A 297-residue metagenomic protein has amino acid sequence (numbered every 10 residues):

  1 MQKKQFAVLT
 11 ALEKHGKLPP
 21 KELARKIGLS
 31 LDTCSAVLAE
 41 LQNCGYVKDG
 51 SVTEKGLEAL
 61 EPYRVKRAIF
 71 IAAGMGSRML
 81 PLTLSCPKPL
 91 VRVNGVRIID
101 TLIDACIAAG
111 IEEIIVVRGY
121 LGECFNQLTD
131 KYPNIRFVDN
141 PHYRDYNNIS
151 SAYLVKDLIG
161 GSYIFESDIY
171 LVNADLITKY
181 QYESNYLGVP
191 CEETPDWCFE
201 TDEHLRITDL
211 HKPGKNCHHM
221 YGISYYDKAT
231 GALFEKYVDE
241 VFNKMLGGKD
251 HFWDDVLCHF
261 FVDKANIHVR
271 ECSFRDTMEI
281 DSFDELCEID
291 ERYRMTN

Functional and structural regions predicted by a protein language model:
Q2-H15, P20-E22, K26-I27, L57-F125: N-terminal glycine-rich phosphate-binding loop and ensuing alpha1 helix
A7, V172-G247: Conserved core of the sugar-phosphate nucleotidyltransferase
E13, S51-A68, M220-N297: Conserved alpha/beta core of the MobA/IspD/sugar-nucleotide pyrophosphorylase nucleotidyltransferase superfamily
G28-E40: Short amphipathic alpha-helical interaction segments
Q42-S51: A short, conserved structural fragment
R78, T101, C124-Q127, L154 (+4 more regions): Phosphate- and divalent-cation-binding pockets in alpha/beta enzyme and binding domains that engage nucleotide-derived
P89, N134-R136, R206, N266-H268: Conserved beta-strand segments of alpha/beta enzyme cores
F125-W197: Conserved beta-loop-beta/alpha segment of the NTase-like Rossmann-fold superfamily that binds/positions NTPs
